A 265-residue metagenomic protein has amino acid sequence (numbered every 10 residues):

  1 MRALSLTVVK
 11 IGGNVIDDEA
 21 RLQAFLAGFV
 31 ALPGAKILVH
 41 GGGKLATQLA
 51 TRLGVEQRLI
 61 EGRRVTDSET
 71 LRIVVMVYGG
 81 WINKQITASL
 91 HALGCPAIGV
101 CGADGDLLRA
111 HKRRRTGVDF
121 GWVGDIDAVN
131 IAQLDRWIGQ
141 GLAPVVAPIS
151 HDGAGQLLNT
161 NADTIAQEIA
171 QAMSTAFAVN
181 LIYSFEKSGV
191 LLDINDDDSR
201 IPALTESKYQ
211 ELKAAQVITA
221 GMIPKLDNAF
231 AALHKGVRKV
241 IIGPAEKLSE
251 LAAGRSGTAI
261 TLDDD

Functional and structural regions predicted by a protein language model:
M1-D265: C-terminal catalytic "cap/lid" subdomain
